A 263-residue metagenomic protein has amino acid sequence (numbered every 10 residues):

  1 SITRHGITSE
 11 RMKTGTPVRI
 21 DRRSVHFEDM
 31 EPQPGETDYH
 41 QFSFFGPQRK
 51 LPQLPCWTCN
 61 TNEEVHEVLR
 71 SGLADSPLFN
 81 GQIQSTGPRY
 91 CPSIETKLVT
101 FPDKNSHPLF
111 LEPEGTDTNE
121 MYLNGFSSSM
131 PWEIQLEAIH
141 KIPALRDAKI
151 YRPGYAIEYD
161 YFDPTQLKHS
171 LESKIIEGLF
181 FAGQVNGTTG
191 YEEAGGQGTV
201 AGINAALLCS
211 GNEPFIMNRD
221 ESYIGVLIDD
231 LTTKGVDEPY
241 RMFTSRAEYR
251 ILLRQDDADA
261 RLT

Functional and structural regions predicted by a protein language model:
S1-L136, I224, T233-T263: An anion/pyrophosphate-binding glycine-rich loop and adjacent beta-alpha core in soluble alpha-beta enzymes
H5, G72-S76, K141, L145 (+3 more regions): Change "in soluble alpha/beta enzymes" to "in soluble alpha/beta proteins
E10-M12, F79-T86, L145-P153, N212-M217: Flexible, glycine/charged-enriched surface loops at secondary-structure junctions
K104-S106, A144-L145, I175-I176, G195 (+1 more regions): Short, well-ordered loop/turn elements at secondary-structure boundaries
F110, K149, A156, F180-F181 (+4 more regions): Structured core elements
Y122-T188, F215-D229: A glycine-rich dinucleotide-binding beta-alpha-beta segment and adjacent secondary-structure elements that constitute
Q184-E192, E248-I251: Glycine-rich phosphate/pyrophosphate-binding beta-alpha loops
A194-F215: Internal hydrophobic alpha-helix adjacent to the cofactor/substrate pocket in enzyme cavities
